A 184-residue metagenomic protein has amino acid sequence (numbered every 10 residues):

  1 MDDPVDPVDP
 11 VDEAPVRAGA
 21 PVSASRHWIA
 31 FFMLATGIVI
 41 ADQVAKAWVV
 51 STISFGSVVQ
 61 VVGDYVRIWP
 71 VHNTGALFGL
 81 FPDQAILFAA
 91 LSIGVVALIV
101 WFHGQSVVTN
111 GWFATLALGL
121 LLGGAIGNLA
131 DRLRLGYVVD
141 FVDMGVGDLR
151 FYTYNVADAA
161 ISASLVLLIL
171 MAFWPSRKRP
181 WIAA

Functional and structural regions predicted by a protein language model:
M1-A184: Alpha-helical transmembrane bundles and membrane-interface segments of multipass inner-membrane proteins
